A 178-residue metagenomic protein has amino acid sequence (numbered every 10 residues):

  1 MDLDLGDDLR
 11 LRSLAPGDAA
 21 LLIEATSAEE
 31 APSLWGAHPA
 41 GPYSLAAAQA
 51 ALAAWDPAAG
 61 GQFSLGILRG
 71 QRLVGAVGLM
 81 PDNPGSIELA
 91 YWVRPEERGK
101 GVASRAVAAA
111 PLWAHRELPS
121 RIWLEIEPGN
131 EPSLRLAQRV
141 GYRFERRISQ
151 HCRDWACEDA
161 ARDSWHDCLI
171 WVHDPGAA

Functional and structural regions predicted by a protein language model:
M1-E30, G66-A178: Acyl-donor (CoA/ACP) binding surface of acyl/acetyltransferases
A20, A46-A54, A58, G176: Polar/charged alpha-helical tracts
E30-A54: Conserved GNAT-fold acetyl-CoA-binding loop/helix
A31, P57-G61, W123: Secondary-structure boundary/capping residues
H38, P42, G61, L68: Short gly/ser-rich anion-binding loops that grip negatively charged ligand groups
A53-G66, G75: A short helix-loop-beta-strand connector motif used in the catalytic cores of GNAT acetyltransferases and, in some
